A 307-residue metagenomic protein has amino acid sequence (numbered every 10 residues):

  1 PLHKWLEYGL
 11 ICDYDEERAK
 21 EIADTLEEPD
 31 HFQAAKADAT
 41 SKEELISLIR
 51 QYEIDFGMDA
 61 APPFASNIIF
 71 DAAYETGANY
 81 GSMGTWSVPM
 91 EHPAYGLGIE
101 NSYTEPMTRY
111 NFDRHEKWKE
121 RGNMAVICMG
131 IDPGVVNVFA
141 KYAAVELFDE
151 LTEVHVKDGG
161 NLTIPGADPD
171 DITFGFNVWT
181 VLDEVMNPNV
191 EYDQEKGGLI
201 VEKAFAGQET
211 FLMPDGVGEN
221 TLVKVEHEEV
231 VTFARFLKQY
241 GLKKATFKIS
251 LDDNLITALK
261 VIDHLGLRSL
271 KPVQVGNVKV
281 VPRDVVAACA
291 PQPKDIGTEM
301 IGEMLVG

Functional and structural regions predicted by a protein language model:
Y8-L10: Short beta-strand element of Class I
C12, A35, M83: The conserved SAM/SAH-binding core of class I Rossmann-like methyltransferase domains, concentrating on the hydrophobic
D15-R18: Helix N-cap at the beta1-alpha1 junction of Rossmann-like dinucleotide-binding domains, i.e., the first residues
L26-S41: Rossmann-fold cofactor-recognition segment
A39-I54, A65: Conserved Rossmann-fold cofactor-binding substructure of NAD(P)-dependent oxidoreductases
I49, D55-P62, A73, Y80-S82: N-terminal Rossmann-like NAD(P) cofactor-binding module of classical short-chain dehydrogenase/reductase
Y74-E75, M83-N123: Rossmann-fold NAD(P)-binding glycine/threonine-rich loop
E146-G307: C-terminal catalytic/substrate-binding lobe primarily of soluble NAD(P)-dependent oxidoreductases
